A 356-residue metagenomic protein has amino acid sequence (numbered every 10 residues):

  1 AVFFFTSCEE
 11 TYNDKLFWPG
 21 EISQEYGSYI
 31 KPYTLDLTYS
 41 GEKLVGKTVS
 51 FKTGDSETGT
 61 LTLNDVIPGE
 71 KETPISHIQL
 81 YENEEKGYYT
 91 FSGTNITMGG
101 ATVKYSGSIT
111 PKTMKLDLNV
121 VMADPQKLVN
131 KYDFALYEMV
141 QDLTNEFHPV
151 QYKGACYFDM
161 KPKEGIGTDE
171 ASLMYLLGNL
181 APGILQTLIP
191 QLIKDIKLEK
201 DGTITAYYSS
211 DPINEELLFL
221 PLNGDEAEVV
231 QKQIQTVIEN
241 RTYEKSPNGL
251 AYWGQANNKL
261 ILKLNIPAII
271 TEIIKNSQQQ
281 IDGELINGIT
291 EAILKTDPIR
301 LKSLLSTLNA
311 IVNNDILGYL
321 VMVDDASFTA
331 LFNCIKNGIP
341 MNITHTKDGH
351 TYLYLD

Functional and structural regions predicted by a protein language model:
F4-S7: C-terminal motif of bacterial Sec signal peptides marking the signal peptidase cleavage site
E9-A171, N342, T346-L355: Acidic/polar, low-complexity intrinsically disordered N-terminal segments immediately downstream of a Sec signal
L16-E21, D211, L217, I273-S277: Generic detector of ordered, mature protein regions
Y26-G27, E72-S92, Q126-Q141, L220-Q255 (+1 more regions): A signal for specific C-terminal beta-sheet/loop modules enriched in small/flexible residues with GP/PG/PP motifs
L37-T38, G93-N95, P182-I184, V237-N240 (+1 more regions): Intrinsically disordered, low-complexity segments enriched in polar/charged residues with Gly/Pro, especially when
E42-S76, E146-E272: N-terminal glycine/threonine-rich, aromatic-flanked beta-hairpin/loop signature
E85-E138, K259-D356: Beta-sheet ligand-binding and adhesion/scaffold domains
